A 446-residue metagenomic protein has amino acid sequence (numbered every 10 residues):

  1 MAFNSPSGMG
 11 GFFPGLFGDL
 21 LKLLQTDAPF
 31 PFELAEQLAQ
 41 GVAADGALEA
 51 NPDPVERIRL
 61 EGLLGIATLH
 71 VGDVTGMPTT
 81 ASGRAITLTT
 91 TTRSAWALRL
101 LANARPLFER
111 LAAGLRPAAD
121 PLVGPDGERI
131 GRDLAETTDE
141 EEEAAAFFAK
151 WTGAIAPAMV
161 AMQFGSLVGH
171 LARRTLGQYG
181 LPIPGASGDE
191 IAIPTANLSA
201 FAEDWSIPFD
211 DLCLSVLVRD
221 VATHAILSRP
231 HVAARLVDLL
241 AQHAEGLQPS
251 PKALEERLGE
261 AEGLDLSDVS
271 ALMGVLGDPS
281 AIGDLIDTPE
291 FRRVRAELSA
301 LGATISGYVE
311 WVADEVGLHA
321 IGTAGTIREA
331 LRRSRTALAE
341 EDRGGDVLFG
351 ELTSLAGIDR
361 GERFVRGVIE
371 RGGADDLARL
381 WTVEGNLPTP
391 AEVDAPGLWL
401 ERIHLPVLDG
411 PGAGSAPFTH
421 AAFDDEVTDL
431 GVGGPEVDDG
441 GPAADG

Functional and structural regions predicted by a protein language model:
M1-P117, G372-G446: N-terminal low-structure segments adjacent to metalloprotease catalytic domains across cellular compartments
T26-A47, R105-F147, M273-G283, R335-A337: Short, compositionally biased low-complexity segments
L63-A196: Auxiliary, metal-adjacent structural segments of Zn-dependent hydrolase domains
A156-M159, N197-V218: Short pre-active-site segment immediately N-terminal to the catalytic Zn-binding motif
A158-Y179, I226-P279, R293-I321: Post-HExxH zinc-binding segment in Zn-dependent metallohydrolases
I183-S199, V269-T288: A short mid-domain helix/strand-loop element embedded in enzyme catalytic domains that forms or borders the active-site
L212-H231, V365: Active-site recognition of the HExxH zinc-binding catalytic motif
G283-G446: Pan-zinc metallopeptidase signature
